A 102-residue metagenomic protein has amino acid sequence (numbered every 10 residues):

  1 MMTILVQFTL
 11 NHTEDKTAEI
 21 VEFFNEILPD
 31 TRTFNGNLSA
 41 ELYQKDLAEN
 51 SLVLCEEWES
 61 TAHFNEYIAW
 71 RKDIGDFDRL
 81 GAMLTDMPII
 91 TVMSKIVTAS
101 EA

Functional and structural regions predicted by a protein language model:
M2-I4, E19, N35-N37: Short, flexible segments with low predicted structural confidence
T3-L10, E41-I68: Short, well-ordered beta-strand segments in beta-rich or mixed alpha/beta enzyme and ligand-binding folds
L10-E19: Short, surface-exposed ligand-recognition loops at beta-strand->loop->(often short) alpha-helix junctions that present
T17, L28-T33, L42: A generic structured-segment signal
V21-F23: A short, well-structured alpha-helix characteristic of acyl/acetyltransferase catalytic modules
E26, T33, L38, E57-T91: An amphipathic, aromatic/His-enriched active-site/gating alpha helix that lines ligand/cofactor pockets
L42-A48, D78-A102: Glycine-rich beta-strand-turn "strand-cap" elements at beta-sheet edges
